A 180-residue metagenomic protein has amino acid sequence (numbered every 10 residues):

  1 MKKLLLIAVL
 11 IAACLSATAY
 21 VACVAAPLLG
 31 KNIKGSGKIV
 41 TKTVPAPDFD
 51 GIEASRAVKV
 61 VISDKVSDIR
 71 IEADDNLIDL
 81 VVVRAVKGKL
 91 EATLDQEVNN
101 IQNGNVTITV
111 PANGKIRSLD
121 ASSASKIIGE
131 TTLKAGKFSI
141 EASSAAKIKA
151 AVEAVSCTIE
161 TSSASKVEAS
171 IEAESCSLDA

Functional and structural regions predicted by a protein language model:
M1-A180: Intrinsically disordered, low-complexity terminal regions
